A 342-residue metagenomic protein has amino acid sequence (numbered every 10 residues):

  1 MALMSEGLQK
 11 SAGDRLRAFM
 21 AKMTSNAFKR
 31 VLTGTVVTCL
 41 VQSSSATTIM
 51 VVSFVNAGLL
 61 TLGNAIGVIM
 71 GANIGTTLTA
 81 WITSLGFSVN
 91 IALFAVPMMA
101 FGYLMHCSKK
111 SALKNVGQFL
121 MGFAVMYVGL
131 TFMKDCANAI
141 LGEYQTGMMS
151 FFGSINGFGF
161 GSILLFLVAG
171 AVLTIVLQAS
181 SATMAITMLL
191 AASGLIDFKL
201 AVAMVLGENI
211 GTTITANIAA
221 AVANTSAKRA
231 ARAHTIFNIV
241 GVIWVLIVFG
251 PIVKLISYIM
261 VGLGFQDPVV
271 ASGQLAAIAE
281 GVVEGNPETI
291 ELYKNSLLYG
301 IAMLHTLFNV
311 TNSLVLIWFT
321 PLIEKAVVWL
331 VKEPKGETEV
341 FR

Functional and structural regions predicted by a protein language model:
M1-A27, L120-V172, L190: Helix-loop-helix hairpins and the membrane-proximal interhelical loops of multi-pass alpha-helical transport proteins
M4-Q9, T38-A46, A137-N138, L173-A182 (+1 more regions): Short helix-coil transition sites and intra-membrane helix breaks within transmembrane domains of multi-pass
D14, K22, N26, G34 (+11 more regions): Alpha-helical transmembrane segments of multi-pass membrane proteins, especially transporters and channels
T38-S45, I66-A80, N90-A95, M126 (+5 more regions): Membrane-embedded alpha-helical segments of transport systems, primarily multispan ion/solute transporters
I49-N73, W81-A95, F101, T174-G211 (+3 more regions): Membrane-interfacial helix-loop connectors
L120, A227-V240, V269-A277, G285-P321 (+1 more regions): Structural signal for the N-terminal portions of transmembrane helices and their immediately preceding loop/interface
L141-F158, L255-L297: Membrane-interfacial helical/loop segments at transmembrane boundaries in membrane proteins
T320-R342: Non-transmembrane accessory domains of multi-pass membrane transporters/channels
